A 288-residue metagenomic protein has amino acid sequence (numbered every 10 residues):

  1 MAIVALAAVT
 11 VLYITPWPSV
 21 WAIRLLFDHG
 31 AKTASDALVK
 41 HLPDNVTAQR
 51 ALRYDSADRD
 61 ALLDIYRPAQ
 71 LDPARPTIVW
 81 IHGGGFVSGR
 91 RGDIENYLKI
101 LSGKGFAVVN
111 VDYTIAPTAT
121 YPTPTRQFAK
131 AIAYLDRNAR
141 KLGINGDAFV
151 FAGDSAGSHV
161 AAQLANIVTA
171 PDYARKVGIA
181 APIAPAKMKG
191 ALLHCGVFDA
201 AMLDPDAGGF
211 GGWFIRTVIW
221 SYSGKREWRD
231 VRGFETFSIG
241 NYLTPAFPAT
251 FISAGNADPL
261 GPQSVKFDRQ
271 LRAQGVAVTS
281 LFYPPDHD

Functional and structural regions predicted by a protein language model:
A2-D288: Alpha/beta-hydrolase superfamily serine-hydrolase fold, recognizing
